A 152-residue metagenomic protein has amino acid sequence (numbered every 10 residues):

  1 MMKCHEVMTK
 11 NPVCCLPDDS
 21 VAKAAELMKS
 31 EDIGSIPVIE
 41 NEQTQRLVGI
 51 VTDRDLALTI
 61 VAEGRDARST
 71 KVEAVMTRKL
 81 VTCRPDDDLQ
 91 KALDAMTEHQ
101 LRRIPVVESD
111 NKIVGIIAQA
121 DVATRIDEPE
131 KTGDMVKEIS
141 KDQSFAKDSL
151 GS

Functional and structural regions predicted by a protein language model:
M1-K10, T52-T82, D88-T97, I113 (+1 more regions): Tandem CBS (Bateman) regulatory domains
T9-P12, I39: Low-complexity, intrinsically disordered or weakly predicted helical/coil tracts enriched in serine/threonine
C14-C15, I50: Active-site-adjacent beta-strand anchor residues
C15-D32, E40, C83-Q100, V107: The conserved cystathionine-beta-synthase
M28, I36-D55, M96, I104-A120: A glycine-centered beta-loop-beta connector
I33, Q45, A67-T70: Short secondary-structure junction motifs
